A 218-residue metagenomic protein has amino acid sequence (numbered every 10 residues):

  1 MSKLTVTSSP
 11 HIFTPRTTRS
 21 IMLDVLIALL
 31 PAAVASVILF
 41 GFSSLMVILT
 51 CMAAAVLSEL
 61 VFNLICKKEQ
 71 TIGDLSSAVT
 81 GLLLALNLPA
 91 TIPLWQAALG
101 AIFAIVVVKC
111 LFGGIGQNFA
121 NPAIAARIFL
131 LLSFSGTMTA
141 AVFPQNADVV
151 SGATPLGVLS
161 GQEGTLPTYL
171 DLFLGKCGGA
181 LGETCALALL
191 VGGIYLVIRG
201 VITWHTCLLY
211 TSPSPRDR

Functional and structural regions predicted by a protein language model:
M1-I48, M52: N-terminal signal-anchor module of multipass membrane proteins
I27-P31, T50-E59, S77, G81 (+5 more regions): Alpha-helical transmembrane segments in multi-pass membrane proteins
F40-E69, G73-V79: Membrane helical hairpin/interfacial module
S58-K68, V106-G116, V191-R199: C-terminal ends of transmembrane helices
Q70-V79, A98, N118-A126, T206-L209: Cytoplasmic-side transmembrane-helix entry/capping segments in multi-pass membrane proteins
L83-N87, I92-A140: Membrane-interface helix-loop-helix junctions at boundaries between adjacent transmembrane segments
G116-L190: Long hydrophobic alpha-helical segments that form multi-pass transmembrane helix bundles in integral membrane proteins
Y210-R218: Single conserved hydrophobic/aromatic residue that forms the stacking wall/gate of nucleotide- or nucleobase-binding
